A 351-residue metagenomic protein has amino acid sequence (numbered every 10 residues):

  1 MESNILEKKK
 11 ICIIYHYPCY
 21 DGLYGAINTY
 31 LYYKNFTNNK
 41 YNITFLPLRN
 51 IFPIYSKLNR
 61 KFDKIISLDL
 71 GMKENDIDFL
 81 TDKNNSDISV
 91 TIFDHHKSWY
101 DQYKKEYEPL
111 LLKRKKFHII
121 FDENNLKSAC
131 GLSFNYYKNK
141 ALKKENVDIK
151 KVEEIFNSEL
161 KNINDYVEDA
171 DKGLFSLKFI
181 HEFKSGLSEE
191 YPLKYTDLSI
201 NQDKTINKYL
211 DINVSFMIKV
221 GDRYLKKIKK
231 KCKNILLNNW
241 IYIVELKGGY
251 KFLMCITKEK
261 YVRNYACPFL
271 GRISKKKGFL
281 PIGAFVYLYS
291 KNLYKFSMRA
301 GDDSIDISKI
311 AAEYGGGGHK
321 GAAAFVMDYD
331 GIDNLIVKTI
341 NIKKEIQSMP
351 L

Functional and structural regions predicted by a protein language model:
M1-S185, K219, R223-L351: Replace "Mg2+/Mn2+-dependent" with "divalent metal-dependent
L193-I228: Long, charge-rich alpha-helical interaction segments
